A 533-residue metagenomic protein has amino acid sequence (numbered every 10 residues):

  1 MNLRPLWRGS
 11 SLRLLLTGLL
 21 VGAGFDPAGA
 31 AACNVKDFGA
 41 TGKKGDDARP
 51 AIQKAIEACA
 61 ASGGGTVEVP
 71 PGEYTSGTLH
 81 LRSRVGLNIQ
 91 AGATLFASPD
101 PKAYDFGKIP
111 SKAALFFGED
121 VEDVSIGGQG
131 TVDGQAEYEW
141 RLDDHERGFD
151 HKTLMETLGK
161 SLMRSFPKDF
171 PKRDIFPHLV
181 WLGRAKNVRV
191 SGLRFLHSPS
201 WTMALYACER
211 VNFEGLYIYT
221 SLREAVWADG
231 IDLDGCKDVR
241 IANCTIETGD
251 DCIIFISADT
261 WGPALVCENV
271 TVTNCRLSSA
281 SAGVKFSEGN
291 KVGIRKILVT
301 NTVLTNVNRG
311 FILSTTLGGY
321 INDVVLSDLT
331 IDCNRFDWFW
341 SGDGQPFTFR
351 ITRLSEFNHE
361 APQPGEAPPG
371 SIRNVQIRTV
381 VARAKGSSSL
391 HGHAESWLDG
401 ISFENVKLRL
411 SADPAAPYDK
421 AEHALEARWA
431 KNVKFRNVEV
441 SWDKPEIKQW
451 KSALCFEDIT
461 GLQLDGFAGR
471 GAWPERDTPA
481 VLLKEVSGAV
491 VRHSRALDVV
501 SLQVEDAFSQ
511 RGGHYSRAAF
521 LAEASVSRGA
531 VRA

Functional and structural regions predicted by a protein language model:
M1-R8: N-terminal secretory signal peptides that target proteins for export/translocation
S11-A23: Bacterial N-terminal signal peptides
V21-D26, R495: Hydrophobic membrane-targeting signal helices
G29-A533: Extracellular/periplasmic carbohydrate-active domains that bind, remodel, or depolymerize complex polysaccharides
